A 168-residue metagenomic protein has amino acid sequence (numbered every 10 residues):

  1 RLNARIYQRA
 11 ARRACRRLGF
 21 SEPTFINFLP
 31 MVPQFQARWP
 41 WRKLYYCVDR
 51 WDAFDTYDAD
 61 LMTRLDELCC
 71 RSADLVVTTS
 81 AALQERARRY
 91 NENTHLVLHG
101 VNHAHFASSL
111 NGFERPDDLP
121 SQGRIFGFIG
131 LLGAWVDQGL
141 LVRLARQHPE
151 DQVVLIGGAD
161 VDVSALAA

Functional and structural regions predicted by a protein language model:
L2-A4, A11-P30: Short N-terminal targeting/anchoring amphipathic segment
I6-R16, D58-V76: Membrane-proximal helix-turn-helix segments that form the acceptor-binding/catalytic region of lipid-linked
I26, Q36-D52: Active-site proximal beta-strand in glycosyltransferases
S72-L96: A short, active-site helix/loop in glycosyltransferases that binds the activated sugar's phosphate group
A82, V97-V101, F106-S109: Carbohydrate-associated surface elements
A107-P120: A short helix/loop element that forms part of the nucleotide-sugar donor recognition site in Leloir-type
D117-V136, L141-H148, V153-I156: Conserved donor-binding/catalytic core segment of Leloir-type glycosyltransferases
G157, D162-A168: Nucleotide-activated donor-binding/catalytic signature segment of Leloir-type glycosyltransferases, i.e., the conserved
